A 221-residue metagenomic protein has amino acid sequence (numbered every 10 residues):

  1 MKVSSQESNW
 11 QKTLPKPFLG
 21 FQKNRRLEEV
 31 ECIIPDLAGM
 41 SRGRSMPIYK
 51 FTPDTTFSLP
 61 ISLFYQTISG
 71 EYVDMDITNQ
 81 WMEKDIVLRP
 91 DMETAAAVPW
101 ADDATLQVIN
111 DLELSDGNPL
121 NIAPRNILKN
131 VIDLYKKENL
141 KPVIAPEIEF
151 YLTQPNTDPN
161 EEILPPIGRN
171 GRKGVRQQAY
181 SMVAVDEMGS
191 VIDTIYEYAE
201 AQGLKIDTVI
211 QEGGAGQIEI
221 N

Functional and structural regions predicted by a protein language model:
M1-T208: ATP/Mg2+-dependent ligation/transfer catalytic cores
I148, E212-I220: Short, conserved phosphate-binding/catalytic loop or strand-edge motifs used in phosphoryl-/nucleotidyl-transfer
R176-Q177, E219-N221: Short beta-strands and strand-loop turn motifs
